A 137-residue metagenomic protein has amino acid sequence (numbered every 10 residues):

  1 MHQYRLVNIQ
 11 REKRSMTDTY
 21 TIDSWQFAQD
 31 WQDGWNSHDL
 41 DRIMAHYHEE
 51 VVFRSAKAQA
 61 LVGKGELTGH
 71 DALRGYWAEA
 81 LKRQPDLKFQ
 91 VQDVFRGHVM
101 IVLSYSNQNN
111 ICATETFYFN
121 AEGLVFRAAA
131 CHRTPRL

Functional and structural regions predicted by a protein language model:
H2-A45, E49, L137: Short, low-complexity N-terminal intrinsically disordered segments enriched in polar/charged residues
L6-Q10, D18-T19, A78-L137: A beta-strand edge to alpha-helix "cap/lid" segment located at domain peripheries
D18, G34, G63-K64, T116: Short N-terminal micro-motifs specific to bacterial/archaeal maturation and metal-cluster initiation sites
T21, L40-R42, H46-Q92, G97: A solvent-exposed, acidic/Ser-Thr-rich amphipathic alpha-helical stretch
F27, D39, Y76-W77, A113: Hydrophobic alpha-helical segments typical of transmembrane helices and their membrane-interface/capping positions
